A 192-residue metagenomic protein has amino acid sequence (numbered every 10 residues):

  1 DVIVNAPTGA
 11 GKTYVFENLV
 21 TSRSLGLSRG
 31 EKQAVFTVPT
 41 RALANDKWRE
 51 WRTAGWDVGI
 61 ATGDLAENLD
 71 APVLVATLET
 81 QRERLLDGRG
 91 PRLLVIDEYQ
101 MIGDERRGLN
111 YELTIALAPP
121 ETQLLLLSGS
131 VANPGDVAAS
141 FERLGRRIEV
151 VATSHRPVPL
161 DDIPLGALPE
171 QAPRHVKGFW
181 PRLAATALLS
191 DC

Functional and structural regions predicted by a protein language model:
D1, T13-R29, E50, E112 (+1 more regions): Walker A/P-loop NTP-binding motif
V2-N5, V35, L125: Short hydrophobic/aromatic beta-strand immediately N-terminal to the Walker A/P-loop
A10: ATP-binding Walker
T13-V15, E31-W51, T80, G129-V137: Conserved Walker A/P-loop ATP-binding site and its immediately adjacent core in helicase/helicase-like ATPase domains
K32-Q33, D57, D70-V73, G90-L93 (+2 more regions): Loop/turn-to-beta-strand initiation segments
N45-D87, A152-H155, D162: Inter-Walker segment of RecA-like/P-loop motor cores
L78-Q81, L86-L125: SF2 helicase catalytic motif II
A116, T122-L125, S130-C192: Conserved interdomain linker/interface between the two RecA-like ATPase lobes of SF2 helicase motors
